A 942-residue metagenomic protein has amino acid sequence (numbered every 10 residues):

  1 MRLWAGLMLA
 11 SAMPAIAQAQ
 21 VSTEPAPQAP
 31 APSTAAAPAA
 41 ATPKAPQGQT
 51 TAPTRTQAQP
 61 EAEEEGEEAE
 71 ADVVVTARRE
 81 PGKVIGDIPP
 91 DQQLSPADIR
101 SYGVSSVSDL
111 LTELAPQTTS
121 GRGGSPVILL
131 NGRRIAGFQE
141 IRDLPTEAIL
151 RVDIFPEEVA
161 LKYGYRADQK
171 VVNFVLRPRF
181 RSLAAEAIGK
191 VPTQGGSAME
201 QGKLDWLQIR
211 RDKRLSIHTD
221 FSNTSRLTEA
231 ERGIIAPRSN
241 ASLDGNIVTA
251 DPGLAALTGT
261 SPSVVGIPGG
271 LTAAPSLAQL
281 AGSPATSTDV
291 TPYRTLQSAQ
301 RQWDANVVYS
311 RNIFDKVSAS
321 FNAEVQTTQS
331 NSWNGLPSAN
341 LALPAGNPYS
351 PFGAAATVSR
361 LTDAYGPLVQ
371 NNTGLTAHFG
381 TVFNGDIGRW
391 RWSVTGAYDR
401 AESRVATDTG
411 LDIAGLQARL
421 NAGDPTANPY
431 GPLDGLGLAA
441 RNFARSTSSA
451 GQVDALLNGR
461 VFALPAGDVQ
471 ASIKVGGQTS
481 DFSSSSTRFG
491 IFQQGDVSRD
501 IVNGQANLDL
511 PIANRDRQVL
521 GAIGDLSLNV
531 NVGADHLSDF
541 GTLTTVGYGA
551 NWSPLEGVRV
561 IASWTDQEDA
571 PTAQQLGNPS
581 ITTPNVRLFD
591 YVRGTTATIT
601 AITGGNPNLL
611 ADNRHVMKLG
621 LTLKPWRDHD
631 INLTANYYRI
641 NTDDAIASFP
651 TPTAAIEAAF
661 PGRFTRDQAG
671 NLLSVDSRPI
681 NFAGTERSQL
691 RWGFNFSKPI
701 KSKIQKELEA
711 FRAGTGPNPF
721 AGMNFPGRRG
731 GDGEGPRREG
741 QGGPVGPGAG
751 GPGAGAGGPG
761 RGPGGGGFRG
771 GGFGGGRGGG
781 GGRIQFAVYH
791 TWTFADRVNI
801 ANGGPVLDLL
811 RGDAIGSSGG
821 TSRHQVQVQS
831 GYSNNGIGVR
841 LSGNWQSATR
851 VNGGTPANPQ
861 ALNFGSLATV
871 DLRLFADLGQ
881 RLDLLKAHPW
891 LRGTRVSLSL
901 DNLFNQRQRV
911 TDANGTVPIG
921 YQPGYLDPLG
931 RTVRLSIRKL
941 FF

Functional and structural regions predicted by a protein language model:
A41-P46, A52-E67, V73-G123, I135-L144 (+7 more regions): N-terminal plug
A136, E158, G189-T193, E200 (+20 more regions): Transmembrane beta-strands of outer-membrane beta-barrel pores
L144-E186, T228, G735, G743-G770: A beta-strand signature from Gram-negative outer-membrane beta-barrel systems, especially the internal plug domain
A148-I149, L161, Y165-V172, P178-P237 (+5 more regions): Outer-membrane beta-barrel translocator/receptor signature
R166-D168, K190-G202, A299-W303, T373-F379 (+11 more regions): Residues that define the transmembrane beta-barrel architecture of outer-membrane proteins
L227, I234-S242, I267-Q300, N306 (+7 more regions): Surface-exposed, low-complexity loop segments enriched in small/polar and acidic residues
S486, Q574-L576, I581-D590, T600 (+6 more regions): Outer-membrane beta-barrel domain signature, especially the mid-to-C-terminal portions of large Gram-negative OMP
F725-G735, G740-F773, R777-G780, F794 (+2 more regions): C-terminal beta-signal and adjacent terminal beta-strands/loops of Gram-negative outer-membrane beta-barrel proteins
